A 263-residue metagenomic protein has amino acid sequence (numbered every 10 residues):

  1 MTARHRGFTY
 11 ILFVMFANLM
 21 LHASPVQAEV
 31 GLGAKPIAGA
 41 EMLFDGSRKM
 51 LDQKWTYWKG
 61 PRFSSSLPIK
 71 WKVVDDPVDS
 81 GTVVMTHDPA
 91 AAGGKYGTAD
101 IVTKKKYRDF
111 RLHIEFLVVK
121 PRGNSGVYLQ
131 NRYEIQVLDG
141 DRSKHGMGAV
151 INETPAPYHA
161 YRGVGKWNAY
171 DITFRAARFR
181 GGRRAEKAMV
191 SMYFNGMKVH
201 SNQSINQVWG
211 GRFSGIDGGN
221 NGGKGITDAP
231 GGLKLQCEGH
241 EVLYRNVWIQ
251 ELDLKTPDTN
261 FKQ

Functional and structural regions predicted by a protein language model:
M1-T9: N-terminal secretory signal peptides that target proteins for export/translocation
Y10-H22: Bacterial N-terminal signal peptides
P25-Q263: Carbohydrate-interacting regions of secretory-pathway proteins
